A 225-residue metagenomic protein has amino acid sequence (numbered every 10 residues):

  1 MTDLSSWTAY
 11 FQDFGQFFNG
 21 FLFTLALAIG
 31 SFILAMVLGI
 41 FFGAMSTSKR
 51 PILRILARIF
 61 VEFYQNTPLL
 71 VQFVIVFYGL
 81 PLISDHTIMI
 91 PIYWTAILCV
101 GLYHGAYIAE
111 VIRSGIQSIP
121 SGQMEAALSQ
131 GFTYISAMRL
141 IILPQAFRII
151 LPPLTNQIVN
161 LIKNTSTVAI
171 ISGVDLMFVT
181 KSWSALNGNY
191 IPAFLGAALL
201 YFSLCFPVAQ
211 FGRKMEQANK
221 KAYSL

Functional and structural regions predicted by a protein language model:
M1-L225: Transmembrane alpha-helices and adjacent helix-loop boundaries
